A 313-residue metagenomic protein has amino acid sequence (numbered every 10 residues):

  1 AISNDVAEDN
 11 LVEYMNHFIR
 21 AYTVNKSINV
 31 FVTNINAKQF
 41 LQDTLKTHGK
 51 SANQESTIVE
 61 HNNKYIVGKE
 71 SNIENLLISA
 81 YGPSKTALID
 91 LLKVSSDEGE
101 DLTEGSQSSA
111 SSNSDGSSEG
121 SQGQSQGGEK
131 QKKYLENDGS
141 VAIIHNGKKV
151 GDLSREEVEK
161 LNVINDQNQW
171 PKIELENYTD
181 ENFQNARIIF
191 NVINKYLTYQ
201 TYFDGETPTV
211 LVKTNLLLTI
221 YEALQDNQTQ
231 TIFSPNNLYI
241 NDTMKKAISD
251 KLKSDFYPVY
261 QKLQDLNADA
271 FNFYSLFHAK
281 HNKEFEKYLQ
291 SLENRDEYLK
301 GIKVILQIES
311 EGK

Functional and structural regions predicted by a protein language model:
A1-K313: Membrane-proximal alpha-helical signals and transmembrane carboxylates
